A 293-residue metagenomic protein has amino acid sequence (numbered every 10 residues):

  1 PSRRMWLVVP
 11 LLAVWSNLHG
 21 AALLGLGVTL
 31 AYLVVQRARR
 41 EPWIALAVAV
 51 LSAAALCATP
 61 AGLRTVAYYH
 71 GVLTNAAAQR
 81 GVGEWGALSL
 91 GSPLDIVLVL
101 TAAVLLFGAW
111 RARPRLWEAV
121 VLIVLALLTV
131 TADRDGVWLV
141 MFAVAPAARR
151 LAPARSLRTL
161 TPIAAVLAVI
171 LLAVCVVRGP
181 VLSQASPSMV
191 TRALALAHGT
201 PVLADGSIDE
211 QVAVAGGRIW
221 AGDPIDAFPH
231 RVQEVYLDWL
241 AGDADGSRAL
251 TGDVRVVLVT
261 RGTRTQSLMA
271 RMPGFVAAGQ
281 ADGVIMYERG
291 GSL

Functional and structural regions predicted by a protein language model:
P1-A13, P42-A47, L116-I123: Short hydrophobic alpha-helices at membrane interfaces in multi-pass membrane enzymes
M5-G20, V28-A31, L51-A55, I123-T129: Membrane-interface alpha helices of multi-pass inner-membrane proteins
G25-V50, P153: Perimembrane helix-loop-helix junctions
A49-L51, A145-C175: Signature aromatic-anchored transmembrane alpha helix within multi-pass, membrane-resident enzymes that catalyze glycan
A67-V99: Juxtamembrane membrane-water interface segments that cap and precede transmembrane helices
L128-R155: Hydrophobic/aromatic-rich transmembrane helices and adjacent perimembrane loops
A195-V235, L250-G262, Y287: Short periplasmic/luminal acceptor-recognition loop of GT-C membrane glycosyltransferases, typified by
V232-M286, G290: Periplasmic/luminal catalytic loop of GT-C fold multi-pass membrane glycosyltransferases that transfer sugars from
